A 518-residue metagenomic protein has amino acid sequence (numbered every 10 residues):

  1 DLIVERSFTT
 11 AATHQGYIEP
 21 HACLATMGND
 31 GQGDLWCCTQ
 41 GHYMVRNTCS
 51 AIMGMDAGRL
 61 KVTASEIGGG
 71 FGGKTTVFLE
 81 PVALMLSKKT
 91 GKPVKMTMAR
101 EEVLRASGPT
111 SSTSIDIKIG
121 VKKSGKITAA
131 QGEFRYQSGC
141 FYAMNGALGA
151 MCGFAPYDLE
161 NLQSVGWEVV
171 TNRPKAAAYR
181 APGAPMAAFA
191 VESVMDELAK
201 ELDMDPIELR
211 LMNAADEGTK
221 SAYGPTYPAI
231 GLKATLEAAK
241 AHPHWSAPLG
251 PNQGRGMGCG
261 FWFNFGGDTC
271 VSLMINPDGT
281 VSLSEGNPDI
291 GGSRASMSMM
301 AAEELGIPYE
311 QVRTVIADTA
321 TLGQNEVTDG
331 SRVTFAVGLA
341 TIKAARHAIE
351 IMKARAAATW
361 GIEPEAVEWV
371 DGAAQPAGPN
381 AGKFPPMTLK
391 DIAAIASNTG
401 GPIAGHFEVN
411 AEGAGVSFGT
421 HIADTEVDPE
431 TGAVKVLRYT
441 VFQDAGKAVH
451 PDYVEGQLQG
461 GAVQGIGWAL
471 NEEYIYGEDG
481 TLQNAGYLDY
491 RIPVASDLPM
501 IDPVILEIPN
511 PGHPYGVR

Functional and structural regions predicted by a protein language model:
L2-M53, A147-A150, R255-V281, E285-D289: Conserved beta-alpha junction segments in alpha/beta enzyme cores
C38-Y43, G132-F141, P288-D289, T440-G446 (+1 more regions): Short, solvent-exposed aromatic-acidic interface loops
Q40-A64, T75-M85, L159, E304 (+1 more regions): Active-site-proximal gating segment of KS-fold condensing enzymes and close homologs
G54-R59, K88-V94, K122-S124, A147-W262 (+2 more regions): C-terminal catalytic domains of large/alpha subunits in multi-subunit enzymes
K61-E80, R105-S107, S138, M151 (+3 more regions): FAD-binding core of FAD-dependent oxidoreductases, characterized by glycine-rich FAD pyrophosphate-binding loops
G70-G91, K95-M98, R294-A301: Thiamine diphosphate
V77-M85, I115-K126, L198: Active-site-proximal alpha-helical scaffold in enzymes
R100-L162: Active-site cavity-forming subdomains of large catalytic enzyme subunits
